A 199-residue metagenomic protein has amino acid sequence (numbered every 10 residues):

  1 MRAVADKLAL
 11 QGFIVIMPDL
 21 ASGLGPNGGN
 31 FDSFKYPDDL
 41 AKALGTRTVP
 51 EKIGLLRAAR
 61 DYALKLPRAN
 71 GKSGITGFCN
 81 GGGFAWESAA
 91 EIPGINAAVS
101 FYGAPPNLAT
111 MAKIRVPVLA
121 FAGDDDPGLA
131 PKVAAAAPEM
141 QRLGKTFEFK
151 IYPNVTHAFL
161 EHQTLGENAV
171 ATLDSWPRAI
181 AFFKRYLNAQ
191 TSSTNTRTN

Functional and structural regions predicted by a protein language model:
M1-K65, E161: Serine-hydrolase catalytic machinery in alpha/beta-hydrolase-like enzymes
A3-V4, A130-M140: Short alpha-helix in the alpha/beta-hydrolase fold that links the catalytic acid
L20-L24, A104, V155: Short beta-to-alpha linker loops that shape the active-site pocket of alpha/beta-hydrolase fold enzymes
I53-R115: Primarily recognizes the serine-hydrolase "nucleophile elbow" in alpha/beta-hydrolase and SGNH/GDSL folds
I114, A120-A122: Short beta-strand/loop motif that positions the catalytic acidic residue of the alpha/beta-hydrolase fold
D125-A130, H157: Acidic catalytic loop of the alpha/beta-hydrolase fold
Q141-N199: C-terminal catalytic histidine-bearing segment of alpha/beta-hydrolase fold enzymes
